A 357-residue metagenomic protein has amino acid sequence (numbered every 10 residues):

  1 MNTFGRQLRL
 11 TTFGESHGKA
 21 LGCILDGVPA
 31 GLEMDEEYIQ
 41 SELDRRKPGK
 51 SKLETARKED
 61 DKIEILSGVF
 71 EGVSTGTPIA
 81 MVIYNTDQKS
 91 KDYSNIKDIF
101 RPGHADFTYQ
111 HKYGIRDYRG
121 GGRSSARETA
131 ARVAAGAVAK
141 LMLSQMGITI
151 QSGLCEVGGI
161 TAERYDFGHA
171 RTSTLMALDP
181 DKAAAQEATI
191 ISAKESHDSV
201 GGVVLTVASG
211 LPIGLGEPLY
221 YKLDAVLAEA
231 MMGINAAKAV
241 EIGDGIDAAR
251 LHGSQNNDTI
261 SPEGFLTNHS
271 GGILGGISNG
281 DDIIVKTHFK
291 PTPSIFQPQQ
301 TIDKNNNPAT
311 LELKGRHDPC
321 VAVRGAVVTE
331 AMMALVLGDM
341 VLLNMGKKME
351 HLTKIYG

Functional and structural regions predicted by a protein language model:
M1-R57: N-terminal, positively charged regions that mediate nucleic acid binding
R9, S294-G357: Internal helix-turn-beta structural module
R9-T12, D117-E128, I213-E217, S270-G272 (+1 more regions): A short glycine/serine-rich beta->alpha loop
F13-K19, H197-V200, V204-P308: Glycine-rich anion/phosphate-binding loop at the beta-strand->alpha-helix junction
K19-G31, R127-I148, Y221, A225-E229 (+3 more regions): Alpha-helical support elements that line or immediately flank enzyme active sites and cofactor-binding pockets
E42-P102, D106: Glycine-rich, N-terminal phosphate-binding loop and its surrounding beta-alpha-beta segment
K97-G122, Q299-P319: Short acidic, glycine/tyrosine-flanked loop/strand segments centered on an H-E-D-like triad
H111-L219: Glycine-rich, mobile lid/loop segments that gate access to catalytic sites or pores
